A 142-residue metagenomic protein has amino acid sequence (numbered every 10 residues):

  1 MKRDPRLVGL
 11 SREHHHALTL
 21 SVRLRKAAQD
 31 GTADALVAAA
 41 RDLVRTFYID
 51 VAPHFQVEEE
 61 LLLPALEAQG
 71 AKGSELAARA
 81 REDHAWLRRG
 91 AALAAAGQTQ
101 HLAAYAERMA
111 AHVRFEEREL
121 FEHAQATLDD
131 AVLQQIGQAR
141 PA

Functional and structural regions predicted by a protein language model:
M1-A142: Small-residue-biased structural context
